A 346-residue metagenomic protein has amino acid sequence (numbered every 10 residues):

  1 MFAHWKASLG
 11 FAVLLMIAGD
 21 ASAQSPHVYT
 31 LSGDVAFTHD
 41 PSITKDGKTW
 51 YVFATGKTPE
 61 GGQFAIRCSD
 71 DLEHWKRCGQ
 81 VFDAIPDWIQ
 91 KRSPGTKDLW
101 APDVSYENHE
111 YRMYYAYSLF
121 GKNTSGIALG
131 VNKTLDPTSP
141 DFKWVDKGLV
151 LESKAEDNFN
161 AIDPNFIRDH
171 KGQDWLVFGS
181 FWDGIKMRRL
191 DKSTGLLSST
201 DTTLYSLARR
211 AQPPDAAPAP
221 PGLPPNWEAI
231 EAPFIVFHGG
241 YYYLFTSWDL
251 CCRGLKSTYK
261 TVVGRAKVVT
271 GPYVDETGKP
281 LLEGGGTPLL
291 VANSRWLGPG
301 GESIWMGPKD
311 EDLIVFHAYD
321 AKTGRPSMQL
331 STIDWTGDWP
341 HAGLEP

Functional and structural regions predicted by a protein language model:
M1-L9: Bacterial N-terminal signal peptides that target proteins for export
H4, A18-A21: Compositionally biased, low-complexity segments
S8-A18: Bacterial N-terminal signal peptides
A23-P346: Carbohydrate-active catalytic/glycan-binding domains of CAZyme proteins, especially the secreted or lumenal ectodomains
